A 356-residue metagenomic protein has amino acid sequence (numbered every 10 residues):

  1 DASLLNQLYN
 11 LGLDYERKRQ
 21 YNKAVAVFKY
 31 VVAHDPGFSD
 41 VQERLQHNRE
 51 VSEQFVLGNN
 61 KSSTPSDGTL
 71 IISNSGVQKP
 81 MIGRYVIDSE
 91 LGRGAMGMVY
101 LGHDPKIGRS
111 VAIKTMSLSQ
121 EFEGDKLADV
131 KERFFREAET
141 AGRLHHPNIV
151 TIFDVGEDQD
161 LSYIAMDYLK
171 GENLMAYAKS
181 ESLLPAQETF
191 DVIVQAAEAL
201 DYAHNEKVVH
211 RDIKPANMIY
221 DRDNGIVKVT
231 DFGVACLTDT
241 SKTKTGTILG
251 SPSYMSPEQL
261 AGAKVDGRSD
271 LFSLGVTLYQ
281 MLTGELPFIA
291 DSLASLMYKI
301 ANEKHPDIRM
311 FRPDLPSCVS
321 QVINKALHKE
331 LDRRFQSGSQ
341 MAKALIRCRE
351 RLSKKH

Functional and structural regions predicted by a protein language model:
D88-A95, V99: Protein kinase glycine-rich loop
S117-R143: AlphaC helix of the eukaryotic protein kinase fold
V155: Activation-segment/catalytic-loop signature of the eukaryotic protein kinase fold
Q159-N173, Y177: Conserved short submotifs of the Hanks-type protein kinase catalytic core that shape the nucleotide-binding pocket
V192-I193: Activation segment signature within eukaryotic-like protein kinase domains
E198-V208: Protein kinase catalytic-loop region centered on the HRD/HxD motif
L200, I219, S251-K354: C-terminal lobe helix-coil module of Hanks-type protein kinase domains
